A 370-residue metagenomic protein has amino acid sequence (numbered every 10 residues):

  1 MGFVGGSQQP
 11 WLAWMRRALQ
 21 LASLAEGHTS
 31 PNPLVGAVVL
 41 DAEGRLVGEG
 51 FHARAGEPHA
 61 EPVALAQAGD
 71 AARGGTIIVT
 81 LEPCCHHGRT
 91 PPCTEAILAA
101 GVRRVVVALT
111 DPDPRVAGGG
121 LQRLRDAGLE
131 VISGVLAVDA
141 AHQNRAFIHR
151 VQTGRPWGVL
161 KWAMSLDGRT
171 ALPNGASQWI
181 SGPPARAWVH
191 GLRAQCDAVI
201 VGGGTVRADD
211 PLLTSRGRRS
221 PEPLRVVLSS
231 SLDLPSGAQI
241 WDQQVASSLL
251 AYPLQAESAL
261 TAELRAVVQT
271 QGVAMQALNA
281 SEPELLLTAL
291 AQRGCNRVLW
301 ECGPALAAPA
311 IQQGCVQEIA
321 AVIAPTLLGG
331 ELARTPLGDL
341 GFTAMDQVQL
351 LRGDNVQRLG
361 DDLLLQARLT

Functional and structural regions predicted by a protein language model:
P10-S30, R150: Short, basic/aromatic recognition patches
A18, G36, C84, L124 (+7 more regions): Residue-level signal for inorganic ion chemistry
V35-G44, W162-A163, L365: Short beta-strand scaffold segments in enzyme catalytic cores
V38-D139, L224, Q244, P253-A259 (+1 more regions): Zn2+-dependent cytidine deaminase-like catalytic core
P112-R115, V138-D139, R207, D233-P235 (+3 more regions): Short gly/pro/ser/thr-enriched loop/turn and capping motifs at secondary-structure boundaries
H149-R150, W157-N296, A305-A308: Active-site ligand-binding patch in enzyme domains
A256, G338-T370: Conserved histidine-centered catalytic loops in small-molecule metabolism enzymes
Q312-L351: Flexible, gly/pro- and Lys/Arg-enriched active-site loops
